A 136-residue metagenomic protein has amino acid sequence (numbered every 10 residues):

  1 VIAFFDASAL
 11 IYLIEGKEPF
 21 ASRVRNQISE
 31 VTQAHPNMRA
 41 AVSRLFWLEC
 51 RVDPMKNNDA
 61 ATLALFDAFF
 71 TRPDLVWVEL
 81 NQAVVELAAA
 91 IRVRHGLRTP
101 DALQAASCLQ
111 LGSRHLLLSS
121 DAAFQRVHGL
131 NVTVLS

Functional and structural regions predicted by a protein language model:
V1-V42, P54-A68: Short, well-structured N-terminal submotif of metal-dependent ribonuclease cores
I2, A105-S136: Acidic, PIN/NYN-like endoribonuclease modules and their adjacent C-terminal/linker elements
L10, W47, F124-Q125: A generic structural signal for short hydrophobic patches within well-formed alpha-helices
I14, P54, R92, H128-N131: Short, flexible helix/strand-to-coil boundary loops that buttress conserved ligand/catalytic motifs in alpha/beta
R44-L45, Q82: An alpha-helix initiation/capping motif
F66-F69, D74-E86, G96, Q125-S136: Conserved N-terminal glycine/acidic-rich loop preference
L75-S120: Active-site neighborhoods of divalent-metal-dependent phosphate/nucleic-acid chemistry enzymes
